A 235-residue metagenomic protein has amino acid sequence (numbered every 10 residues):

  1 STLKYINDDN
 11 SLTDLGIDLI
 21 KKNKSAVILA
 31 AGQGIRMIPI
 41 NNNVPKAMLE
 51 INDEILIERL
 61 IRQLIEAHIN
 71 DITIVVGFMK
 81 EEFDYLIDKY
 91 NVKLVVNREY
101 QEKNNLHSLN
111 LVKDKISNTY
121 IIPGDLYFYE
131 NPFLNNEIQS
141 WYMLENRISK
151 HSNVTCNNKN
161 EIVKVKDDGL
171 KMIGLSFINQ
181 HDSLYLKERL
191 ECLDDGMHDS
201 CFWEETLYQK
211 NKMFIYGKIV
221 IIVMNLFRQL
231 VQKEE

Functional and structural regions predicted by a protein language model:
T2-N10: A short, conserved structural fragment
D9-N42: N-terminal nucleotide-binding beta1-loop-alpha1 segment
I55-D71: A short, N-terminal amphipathic alpha-helix
D71-G77: Short internal beta-strands
F83-N153: Conserved beta-loop-beta/alpha segment of the NTase-like Rossmann-fold superfamily that binds/positions NTPs
Y129-S200: Conserved core of the sugar-phosphate nucleotidyltransferase
L193-I219: Catalytic core and acceptor-binding pocket of nucleotide-sugar-dependent glycosyltransferases
I215-I221, L226-Q229: Conserved active-site beta-strand element of glycosyltransferases/polysaccharide synthases
